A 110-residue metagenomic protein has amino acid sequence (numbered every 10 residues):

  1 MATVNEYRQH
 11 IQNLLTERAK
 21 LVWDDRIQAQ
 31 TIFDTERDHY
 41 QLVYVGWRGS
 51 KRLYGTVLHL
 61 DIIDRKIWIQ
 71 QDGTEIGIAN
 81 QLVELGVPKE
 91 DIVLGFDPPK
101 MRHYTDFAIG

Functional and structural regions predicted by a protein language model:
M1-G110: Terminal domain-initiation and capping elements
